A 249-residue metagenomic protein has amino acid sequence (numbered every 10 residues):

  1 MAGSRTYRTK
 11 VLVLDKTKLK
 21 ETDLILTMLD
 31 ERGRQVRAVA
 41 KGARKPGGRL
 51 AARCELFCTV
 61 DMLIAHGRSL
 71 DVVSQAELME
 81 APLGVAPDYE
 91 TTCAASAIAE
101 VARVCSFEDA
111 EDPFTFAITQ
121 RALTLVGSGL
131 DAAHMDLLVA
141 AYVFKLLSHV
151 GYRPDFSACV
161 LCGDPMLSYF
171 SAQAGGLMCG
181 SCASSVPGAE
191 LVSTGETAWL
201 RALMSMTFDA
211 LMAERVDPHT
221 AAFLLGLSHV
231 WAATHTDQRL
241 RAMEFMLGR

Functional and structural regions predicted by a protein language model:
M1-R249: Non-catalytic alpha-helical scaffolds and adjoining flexible linkers that form interface surfaces for assembly
